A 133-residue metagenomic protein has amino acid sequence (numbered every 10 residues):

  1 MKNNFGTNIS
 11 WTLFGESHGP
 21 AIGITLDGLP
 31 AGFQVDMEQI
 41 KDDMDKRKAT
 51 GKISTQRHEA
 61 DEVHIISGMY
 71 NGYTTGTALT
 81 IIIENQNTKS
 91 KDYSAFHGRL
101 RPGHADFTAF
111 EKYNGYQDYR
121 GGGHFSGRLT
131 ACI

Functional and structural regions predicted by a protein language model:
M1-C132: Generic N-terminal targeting/processing segments that precede catalytic cores or assembly contacts
